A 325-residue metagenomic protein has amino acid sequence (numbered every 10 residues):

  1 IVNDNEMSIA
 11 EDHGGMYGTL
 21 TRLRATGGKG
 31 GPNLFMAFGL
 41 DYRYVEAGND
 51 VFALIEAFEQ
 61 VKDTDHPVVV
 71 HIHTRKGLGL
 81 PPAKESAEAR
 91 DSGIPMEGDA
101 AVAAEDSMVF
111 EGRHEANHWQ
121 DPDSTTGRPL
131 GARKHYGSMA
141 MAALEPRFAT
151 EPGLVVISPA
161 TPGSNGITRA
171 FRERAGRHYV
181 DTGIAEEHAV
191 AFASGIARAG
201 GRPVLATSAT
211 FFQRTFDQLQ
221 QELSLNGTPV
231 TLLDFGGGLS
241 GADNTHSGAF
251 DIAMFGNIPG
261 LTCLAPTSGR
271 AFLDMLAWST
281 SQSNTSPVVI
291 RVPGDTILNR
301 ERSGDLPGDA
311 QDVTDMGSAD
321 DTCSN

Functional and structural regions predicted by a protein language model:
I1-L34, Y42, A47, N226: Mobile "lid/hinge" segments at catalytic clefts and subdomain interfaces of large enzymes
E11-G15, P82-E85, R302-G304: Short aromatic-enriched loop/helix-cap "lid" or pocket-rim segments at secondary-structure transitions that line
L40-A57, D63-H71, R75-V289, T296-L298 (+2 more regions): Thiamine diphosphate
I297-G317: Aromatic-enriched
N325: C-terminal catalytic subdomain
